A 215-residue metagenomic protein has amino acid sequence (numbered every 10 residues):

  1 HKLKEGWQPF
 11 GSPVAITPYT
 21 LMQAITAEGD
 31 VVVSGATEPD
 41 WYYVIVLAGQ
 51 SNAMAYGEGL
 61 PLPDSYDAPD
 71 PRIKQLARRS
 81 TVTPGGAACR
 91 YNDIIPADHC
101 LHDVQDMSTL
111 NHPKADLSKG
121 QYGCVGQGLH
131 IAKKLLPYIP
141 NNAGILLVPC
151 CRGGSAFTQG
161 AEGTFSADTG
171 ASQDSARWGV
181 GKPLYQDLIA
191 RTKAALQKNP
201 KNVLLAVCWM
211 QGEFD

Functional and structural regions predicted by a protein language model:
H1-S34: Terminus-proximal functional modules
G35-D215: Cell-envelope and extracellular/periplasmic
